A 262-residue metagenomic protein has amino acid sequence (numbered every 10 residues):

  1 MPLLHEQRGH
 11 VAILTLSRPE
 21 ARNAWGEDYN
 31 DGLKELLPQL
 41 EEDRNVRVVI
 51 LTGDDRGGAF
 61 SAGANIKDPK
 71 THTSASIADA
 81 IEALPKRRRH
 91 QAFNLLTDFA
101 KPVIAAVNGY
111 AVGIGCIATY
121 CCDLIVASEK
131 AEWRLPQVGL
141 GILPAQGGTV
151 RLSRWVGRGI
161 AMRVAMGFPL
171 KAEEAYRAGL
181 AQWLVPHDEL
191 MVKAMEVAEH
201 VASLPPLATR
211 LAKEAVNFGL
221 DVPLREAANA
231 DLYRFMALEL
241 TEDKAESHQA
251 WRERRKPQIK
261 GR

Functional and structural regions predicted by a protein language model:
M1-A12, R44, G53-R56, F168-E173 (+1 more regions): C-terminal alpha-helix plus adjacent terminal tail
M1-D54: Conserved CoA-thioester-binding segment of acyl-CoA-metabolizing enzymes
L14, R18, L33, L51 (+6 more regions): Terminal peptide-recognition signature
D28-G32, R88, L95, K193 (+2 more regions): Charged catalytic carboxylate motif
D43, G63, F99-A100, T241: Acidic-histidine catalytic/liganding microenvironments
G53-L95, A111, G141, P223: Glycine- (often His-adjacent) and acidic-residue-rich active-site loop that binds/positions the CoA thioester
L95-T209, A245-Q249: Crotonase-fold acyl-CoA enzyme core
